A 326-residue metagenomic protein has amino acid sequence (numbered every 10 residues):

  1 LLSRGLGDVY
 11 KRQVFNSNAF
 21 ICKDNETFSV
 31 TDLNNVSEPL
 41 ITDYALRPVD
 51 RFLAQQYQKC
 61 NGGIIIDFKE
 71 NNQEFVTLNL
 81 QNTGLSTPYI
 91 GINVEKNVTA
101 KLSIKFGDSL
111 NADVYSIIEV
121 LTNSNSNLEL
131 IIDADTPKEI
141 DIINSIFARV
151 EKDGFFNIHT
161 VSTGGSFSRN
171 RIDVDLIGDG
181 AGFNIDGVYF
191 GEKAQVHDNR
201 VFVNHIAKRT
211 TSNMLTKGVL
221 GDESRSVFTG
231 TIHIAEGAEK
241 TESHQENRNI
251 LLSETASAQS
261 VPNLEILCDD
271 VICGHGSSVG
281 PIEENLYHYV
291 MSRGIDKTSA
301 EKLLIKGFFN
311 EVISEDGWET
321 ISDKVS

Functional and structural regions predicted by a protein language model:
L1-Y10: Single conserved hydrophobic/aromatic residue that forms the stacking wall/gate of nucleotide- or nucleobase-binding
A19-E26: Phosphate-centric recognition/catalysis
T27-Y44, L53-A54: Small-residue-rich
Y44-H288, S292-I295, F309-E311, D316-S326: Conserved beta-strand/loop scaffold segments within soluble protein domains that form the structured core and edges
